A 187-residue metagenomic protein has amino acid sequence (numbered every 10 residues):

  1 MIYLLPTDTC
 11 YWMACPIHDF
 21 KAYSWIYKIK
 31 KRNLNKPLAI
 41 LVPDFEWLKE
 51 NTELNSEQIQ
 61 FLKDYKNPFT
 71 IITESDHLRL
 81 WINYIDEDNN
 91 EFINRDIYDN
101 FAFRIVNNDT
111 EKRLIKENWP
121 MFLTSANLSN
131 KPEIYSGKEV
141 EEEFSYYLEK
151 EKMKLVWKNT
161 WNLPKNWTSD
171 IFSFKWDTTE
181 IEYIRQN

Functional and structural regions predicted by a protein language model:
M1-N187: Active-site-adjacent structural elements in enzyme catalytic cores
